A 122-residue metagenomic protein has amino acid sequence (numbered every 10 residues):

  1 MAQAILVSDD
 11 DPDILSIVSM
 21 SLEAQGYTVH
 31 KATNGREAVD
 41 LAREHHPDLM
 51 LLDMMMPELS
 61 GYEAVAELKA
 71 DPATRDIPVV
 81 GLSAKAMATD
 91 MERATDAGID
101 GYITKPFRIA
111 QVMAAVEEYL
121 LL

Functional and structural regions predicted by a protein language model:
S16-A24: Charged docking surfaces used in two-component/phosphorelay signaling
S19, E63, A86-I103, A114: Alpha4 helix (beta4-alpha4-beta5 surface) of REC/receiver domains from two-component response regulators
G26-T33, L41: Short hydrophobic/Thr-rich beta-strand motif most characteristic of the beta2 strand and flanking loop of CheY-like
T33-E37, S60-A66: Acidic catalytic/metal-coordinating carboxylates
H45-L51: Active-site beta3 strand of CheY-like receiver
D53, S83: Active-site residues of response regulator receiver
M56: Receiver (REC) domain active-site loop signature in two-component systems and cognate sites in sensor histidine kinases
F107-E117: C-terminal output helix
